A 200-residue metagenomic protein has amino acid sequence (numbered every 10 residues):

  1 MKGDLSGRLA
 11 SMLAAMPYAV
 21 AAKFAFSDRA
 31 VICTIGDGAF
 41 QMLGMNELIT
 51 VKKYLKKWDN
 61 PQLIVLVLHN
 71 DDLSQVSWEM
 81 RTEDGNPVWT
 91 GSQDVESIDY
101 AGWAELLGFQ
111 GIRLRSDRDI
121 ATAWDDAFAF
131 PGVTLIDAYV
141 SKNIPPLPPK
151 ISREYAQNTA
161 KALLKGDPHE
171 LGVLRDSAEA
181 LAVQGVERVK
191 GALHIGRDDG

Functional and structural regions predicted by a protein language model:
M1-G200: Thiamine diphosphate
